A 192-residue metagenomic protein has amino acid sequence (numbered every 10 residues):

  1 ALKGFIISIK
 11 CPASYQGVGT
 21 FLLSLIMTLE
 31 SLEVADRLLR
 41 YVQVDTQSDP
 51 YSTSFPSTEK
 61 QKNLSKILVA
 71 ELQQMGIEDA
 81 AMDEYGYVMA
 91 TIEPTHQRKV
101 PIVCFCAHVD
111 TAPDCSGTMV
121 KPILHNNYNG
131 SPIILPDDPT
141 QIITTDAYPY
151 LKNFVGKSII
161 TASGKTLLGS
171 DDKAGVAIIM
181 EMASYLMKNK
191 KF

Functional and structural regions predicted by a protein language model:
F5-S8, L25: Generic short N-terminal amphipathic or hydrophobic helices
S31-E59, T161: N-terminal capping segment at the start of a domain
A35, L39, K66-V69, V176-S184: Predominant activation on well-ordered alpha-helical scaffold segments within soluble catalytic domains
L39-Q47, A70-I77, S184-F192: Generic secondary-structure signature for well-ordered alpha-helical cores
T53-K99, C104-C106, D110: A non-catalytic alpha/beta surface segment that caps or lines the substrate-entry region of metallo-dependent hydrolase
K99-I178, M182-F192: Active-site metal-coordination/substrate-binding segment of hydrolases, especially metallo-dependent peptidases
